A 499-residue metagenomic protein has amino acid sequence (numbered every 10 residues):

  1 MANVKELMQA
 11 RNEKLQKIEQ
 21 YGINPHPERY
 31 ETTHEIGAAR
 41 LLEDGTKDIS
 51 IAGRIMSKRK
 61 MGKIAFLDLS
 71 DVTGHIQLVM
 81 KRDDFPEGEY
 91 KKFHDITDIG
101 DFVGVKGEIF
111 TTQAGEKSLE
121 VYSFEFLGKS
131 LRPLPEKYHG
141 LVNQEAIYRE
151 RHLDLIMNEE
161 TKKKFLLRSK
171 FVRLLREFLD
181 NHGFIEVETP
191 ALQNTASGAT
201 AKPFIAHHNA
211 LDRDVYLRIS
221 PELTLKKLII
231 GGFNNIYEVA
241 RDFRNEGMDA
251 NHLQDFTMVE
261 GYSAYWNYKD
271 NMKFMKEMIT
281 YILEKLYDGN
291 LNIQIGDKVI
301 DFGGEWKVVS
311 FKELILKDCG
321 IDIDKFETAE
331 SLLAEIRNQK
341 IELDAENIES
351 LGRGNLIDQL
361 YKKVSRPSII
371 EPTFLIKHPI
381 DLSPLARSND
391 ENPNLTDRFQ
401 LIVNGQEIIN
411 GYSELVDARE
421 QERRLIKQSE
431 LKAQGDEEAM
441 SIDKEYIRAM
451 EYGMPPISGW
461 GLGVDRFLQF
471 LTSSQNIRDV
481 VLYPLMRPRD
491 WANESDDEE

Functional and structural regions predicted by a protein language model:
M1-E499: Class II aminoacyl-tRNA synthetase catalytic cores and aaRS-like
